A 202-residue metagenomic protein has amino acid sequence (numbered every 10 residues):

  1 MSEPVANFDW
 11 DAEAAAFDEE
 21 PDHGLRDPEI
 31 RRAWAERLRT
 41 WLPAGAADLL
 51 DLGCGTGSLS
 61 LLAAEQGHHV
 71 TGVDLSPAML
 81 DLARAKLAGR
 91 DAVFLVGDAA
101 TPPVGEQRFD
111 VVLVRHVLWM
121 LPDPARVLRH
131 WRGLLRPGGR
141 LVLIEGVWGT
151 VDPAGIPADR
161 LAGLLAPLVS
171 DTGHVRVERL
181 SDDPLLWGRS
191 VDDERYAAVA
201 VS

Functional and structural regions predicted by a protein language model:
M1-A44, T150, S181: Conserved class I S-adenosyl-L-methionine
D48-L52, T56-T101: Class I SAM-dependent methyltransferase SAM/SAH-binding core
A100-V111: A short acidic, Gly/Pro-enriched loop at the edge of an enzyme's catalytic core that lines a small-molecule cofactor
V111-P124: A short SAM/SAH-binding and catalytic strip from SAM-dependent methyltransferases
A125-P137: A short glycine-rich, Lys/Arg-flanked "PGG" loop and its adjoining helix->strand segment in the class I
G139-G146: Conserved beta-strand signature within the Rossmann-like core of class I S-adenosyl-L-methionine
A154-S170: Short alpha-helix
D171-D183: Conserved S-adenosyl-L-methionine
